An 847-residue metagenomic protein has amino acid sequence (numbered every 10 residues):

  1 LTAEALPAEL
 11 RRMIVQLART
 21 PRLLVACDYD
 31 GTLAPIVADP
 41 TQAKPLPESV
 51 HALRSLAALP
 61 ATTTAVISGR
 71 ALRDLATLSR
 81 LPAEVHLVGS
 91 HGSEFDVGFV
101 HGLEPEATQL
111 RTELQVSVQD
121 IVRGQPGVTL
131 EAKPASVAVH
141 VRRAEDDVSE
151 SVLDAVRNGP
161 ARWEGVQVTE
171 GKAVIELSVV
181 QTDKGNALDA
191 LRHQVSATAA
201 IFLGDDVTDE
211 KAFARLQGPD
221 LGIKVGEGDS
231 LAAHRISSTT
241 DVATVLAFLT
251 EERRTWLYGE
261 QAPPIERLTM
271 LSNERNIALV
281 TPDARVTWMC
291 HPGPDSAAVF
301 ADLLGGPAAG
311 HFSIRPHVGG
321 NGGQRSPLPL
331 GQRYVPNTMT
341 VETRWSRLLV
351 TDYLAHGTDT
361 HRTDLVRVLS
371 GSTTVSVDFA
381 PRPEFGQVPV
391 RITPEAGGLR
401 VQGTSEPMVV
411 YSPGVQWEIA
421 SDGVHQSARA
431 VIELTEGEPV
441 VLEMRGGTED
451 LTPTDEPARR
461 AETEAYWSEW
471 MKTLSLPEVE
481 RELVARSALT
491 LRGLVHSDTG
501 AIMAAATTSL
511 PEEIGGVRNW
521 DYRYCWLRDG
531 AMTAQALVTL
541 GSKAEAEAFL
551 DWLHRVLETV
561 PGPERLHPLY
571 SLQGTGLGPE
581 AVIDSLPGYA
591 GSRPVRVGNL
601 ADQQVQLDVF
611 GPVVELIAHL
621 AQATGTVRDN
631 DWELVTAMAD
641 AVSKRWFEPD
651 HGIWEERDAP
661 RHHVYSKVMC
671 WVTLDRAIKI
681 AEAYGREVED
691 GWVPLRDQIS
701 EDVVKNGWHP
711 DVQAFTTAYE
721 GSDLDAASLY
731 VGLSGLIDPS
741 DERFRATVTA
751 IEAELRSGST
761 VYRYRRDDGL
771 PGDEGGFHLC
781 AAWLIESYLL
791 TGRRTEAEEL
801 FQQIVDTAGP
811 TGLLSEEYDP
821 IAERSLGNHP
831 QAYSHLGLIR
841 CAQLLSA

Functional and structural regions predicted by a protein language model:
T2-P7, T20, L46, G185-Y258: Mg2+-dependent phosphoryl-transfer enzymes with acidic/Ser/Thr/Gly-rich catalytic loops
E4-P21, D74-R80, E786: Short amphipathic alpha-helices and their capping/turn segments at secondary-structure boundaries
A18-D39: Asp-based phosphoryl-transfer active-site loop
K44-K133: Active-site phosphate-binding/coordination module
S90, D96-T112, V116, T169-A197: Substrate-recognition "cap/lid" segment bordering the active-site pocket of phosphatases
L114-V118, S151-P160: Short amphipathic alpha-helices in soluble, non-transmembrane regions that often serve as interface/regulatory elements
T129-E145, G165-S178: Charged, glycine-interspersed solvent-exposed loop segments at helix/strand-loop junctions that cap or gate access
T255-A847: Acidic, mature catalytic/reactive cores of soluble proteins
